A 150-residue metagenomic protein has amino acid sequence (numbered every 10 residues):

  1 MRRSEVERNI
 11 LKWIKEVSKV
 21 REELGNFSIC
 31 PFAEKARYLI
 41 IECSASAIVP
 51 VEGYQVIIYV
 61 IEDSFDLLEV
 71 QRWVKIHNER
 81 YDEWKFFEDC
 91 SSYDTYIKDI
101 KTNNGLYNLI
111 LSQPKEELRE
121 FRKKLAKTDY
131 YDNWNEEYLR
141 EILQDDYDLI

Functional and structural regions predicted by a protein language model:
M1-I150: Expand to "…catalyze enediolate/carbanion chemistry for C-C bond making/breaking, isomerization, decarboxylation
